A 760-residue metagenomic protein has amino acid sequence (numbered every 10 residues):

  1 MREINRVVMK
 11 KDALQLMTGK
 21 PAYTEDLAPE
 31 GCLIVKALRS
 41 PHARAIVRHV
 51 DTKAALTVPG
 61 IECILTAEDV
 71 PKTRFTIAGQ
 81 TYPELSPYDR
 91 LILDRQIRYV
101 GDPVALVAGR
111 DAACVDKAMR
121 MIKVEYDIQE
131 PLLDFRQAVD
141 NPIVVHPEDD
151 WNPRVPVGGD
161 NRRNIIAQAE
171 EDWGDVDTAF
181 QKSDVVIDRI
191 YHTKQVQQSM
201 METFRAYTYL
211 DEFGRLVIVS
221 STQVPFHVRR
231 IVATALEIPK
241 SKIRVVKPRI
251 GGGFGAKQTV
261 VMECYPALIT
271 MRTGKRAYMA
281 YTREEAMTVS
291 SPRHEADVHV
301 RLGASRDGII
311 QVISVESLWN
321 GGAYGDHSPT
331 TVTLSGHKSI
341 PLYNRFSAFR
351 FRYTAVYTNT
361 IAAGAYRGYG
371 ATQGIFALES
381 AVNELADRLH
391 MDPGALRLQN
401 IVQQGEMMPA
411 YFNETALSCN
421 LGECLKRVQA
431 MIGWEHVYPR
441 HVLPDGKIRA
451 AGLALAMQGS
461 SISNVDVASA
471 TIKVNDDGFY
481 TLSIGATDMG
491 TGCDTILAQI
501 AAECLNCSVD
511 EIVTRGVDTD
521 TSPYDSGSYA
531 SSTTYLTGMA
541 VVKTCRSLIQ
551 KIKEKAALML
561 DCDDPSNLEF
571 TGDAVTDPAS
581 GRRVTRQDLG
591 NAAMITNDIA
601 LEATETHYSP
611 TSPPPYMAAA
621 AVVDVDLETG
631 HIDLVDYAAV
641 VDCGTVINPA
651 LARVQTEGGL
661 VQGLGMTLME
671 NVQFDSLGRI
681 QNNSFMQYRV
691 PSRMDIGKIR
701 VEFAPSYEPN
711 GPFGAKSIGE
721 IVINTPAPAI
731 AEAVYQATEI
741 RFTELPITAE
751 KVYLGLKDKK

Functional and structural regions predicted by a protein language model:
M1-G159, V186: Flexible, low-hydrophobicity surface segments
R6, D12-T18, Y82-P83, G159-A206 (+5 more regions): Glycine-rich loop/linker segments at domain edges
L14-Q15, R120-D127, P131-L133, Q223 (+6 more regions): Extended active-site and interfacial segments that coordinate phosphate-rich ligands in large catalytic machineries
A67-E68, E237-K242, R272-A277, R306 (+2 more regions): C-terminal catalytic domains of large/alpha subunits in multi-subunit enzymes
R74-G79, A118-M121, S220, R229-I231 (+12 more regions): Short acidic, glycine/serine/threonine-rich loops at helix termini
R95-Q96, P239-K242, V246-K247, M271-T282 (+1 more regions): Conserved catalytic cysteine-centered active-site region of acyl-thioester-dependent Claisen-condensing enzymes
V145-L236, I401-F479, P610, Q681-E702: Helix-loop-helix junctions that connect adjacent transmembrane helices in secondary transporters/permeases, recognized
G251-G274, Y278-A280, C493-A501: Thiamine diphosphate
